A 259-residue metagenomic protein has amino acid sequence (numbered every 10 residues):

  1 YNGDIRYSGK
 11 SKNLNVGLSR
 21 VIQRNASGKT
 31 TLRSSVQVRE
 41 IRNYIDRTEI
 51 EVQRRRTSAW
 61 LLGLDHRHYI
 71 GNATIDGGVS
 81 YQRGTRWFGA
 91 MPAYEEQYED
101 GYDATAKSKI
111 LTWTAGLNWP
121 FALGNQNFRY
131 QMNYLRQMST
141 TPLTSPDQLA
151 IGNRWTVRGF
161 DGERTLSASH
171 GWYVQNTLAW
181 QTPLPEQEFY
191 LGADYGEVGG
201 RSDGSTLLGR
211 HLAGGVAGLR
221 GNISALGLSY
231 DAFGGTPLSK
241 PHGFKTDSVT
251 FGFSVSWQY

Functional and structural regions predicted by a protein language model:
Y1-D4, L219-R220, A225-G227, P237-S239: Extended, charge-rich C-terminal regions with high alpha-helical propensity
Y1-H66: Transmembrane beta-barrel wall of Gram-negative outer-membrane proteins
N2-I5, T48, D203-T206, H242-T246: Short, solvent-exposed loop/turn segments at secondary-structure boundaries
G9, L166-H170, G209-R210, L238-V249: Solvent-exposed loop/turn segments connecting transmembrane beta-strands in outer-membrane beta-barrel proteins
Y44-Y195, G199-R201, K240, F253-S256: C-terminal outer-membrane beta-barrel translocator/porin domains of Gram-negative envelope proteins and their
Y190-G192, G227-G235: Conserved active-site loop/cleft motifs that coordinate metal ions or position small ligands
Y195-V216: Outer-membrane beta-barrel transmembrane domain signature
A217-I223, D247-Y259: Outer-membrane beta-barrel "beta-signal"
